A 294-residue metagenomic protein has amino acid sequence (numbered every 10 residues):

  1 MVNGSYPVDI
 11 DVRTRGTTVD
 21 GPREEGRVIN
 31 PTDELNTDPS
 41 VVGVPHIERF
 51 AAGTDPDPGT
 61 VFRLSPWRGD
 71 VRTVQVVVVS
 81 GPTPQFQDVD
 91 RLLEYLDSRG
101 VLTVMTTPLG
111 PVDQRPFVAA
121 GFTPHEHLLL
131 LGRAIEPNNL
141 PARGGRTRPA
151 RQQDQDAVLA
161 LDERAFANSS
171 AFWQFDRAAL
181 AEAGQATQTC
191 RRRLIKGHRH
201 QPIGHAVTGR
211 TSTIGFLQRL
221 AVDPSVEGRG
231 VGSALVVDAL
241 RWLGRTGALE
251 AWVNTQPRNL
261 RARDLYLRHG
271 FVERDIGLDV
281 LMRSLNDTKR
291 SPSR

Functional and structural regions predicted by a protein language model:
V2-R99: N-terminal charged segments
N3-G4, E25-R27, V79-G144, D279-R283: Acyl-donor-binding surface of acyltransferase catalytic domains
V12, P22, R146-A160, R274: A short beta-loop-alpha structural element at the N-terminal edge of CoA-dependent acyl/N-acetyltransferase catalytic
T32, E163-E182: Conserved GNAT-fold acetyl-CoA-binding loop/helix
V44-G53, L129-G145, L249, N254-L260 (+2 more regions): C-terminal "cap" of GNAT-fold acetyltransferases
P84-E94, V222, G228-R241, R245 (+1 more regions): Conserved acetyl-CoA-binding loop-helix of GNAT-fold acetyltransferases
G110-E126, S233, R245, P257-D275: Conserved active-site alpha-helix within GNAT-family acetyltransferase domains
W173-F175, E182, A186-R191, G197-R199 (+1 more regions): A conserved beta-strand-loop-helix scaffold within acyl/acetyltransferase catalytic domains
